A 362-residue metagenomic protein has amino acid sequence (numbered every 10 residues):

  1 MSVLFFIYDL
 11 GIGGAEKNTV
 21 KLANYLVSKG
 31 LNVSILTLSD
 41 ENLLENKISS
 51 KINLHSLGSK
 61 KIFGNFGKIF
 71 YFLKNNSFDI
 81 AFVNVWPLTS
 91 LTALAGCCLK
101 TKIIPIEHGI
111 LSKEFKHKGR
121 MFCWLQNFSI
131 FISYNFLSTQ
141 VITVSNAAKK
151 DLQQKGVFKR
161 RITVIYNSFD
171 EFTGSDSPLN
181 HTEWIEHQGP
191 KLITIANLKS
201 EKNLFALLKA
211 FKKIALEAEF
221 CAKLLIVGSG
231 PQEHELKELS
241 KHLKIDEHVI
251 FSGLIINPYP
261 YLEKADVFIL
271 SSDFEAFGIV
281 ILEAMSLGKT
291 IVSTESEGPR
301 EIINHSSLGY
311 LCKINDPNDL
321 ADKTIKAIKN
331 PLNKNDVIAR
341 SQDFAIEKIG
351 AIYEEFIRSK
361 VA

Functional and structural regions predicted by a protein language model:
F5-F63, A148-Q153, V164, P231: N-terminal strand-loop element at the rim of the active site of nucleotide-sugar-dependent glycosyltransferases
G13-K21, P190-A215, P231-E238, I279: A conserved mid-protein helix/loop that constitutes part of the nucleotide-sugar donor-binding site
F70, F122-V141: Membrane-proximal helix-turn-helix segments that form the acceptor-binding/catalytic region of lipid-linked
V83-L91, E107: Short His-centered aromatic/hydrophobic patch
F136-I162, F169-E171: A short, active-site helix/loop in glycosyltransferases that binds the activated sugar's phosphate group
L254, D273: Aromatic "clamp/platform" in nucleotide-sugar-dependent glycosyltransferases that forms part of the donor/acceptor
T290-S293: Short hydrophobic beta-strand element within catalytic cores of glycosyltransferases and related nucleotide-activated
H305-S306, Y310-P317, I325-P331: Conserved acidic donor-binding segment of nucleotide-sugar-dependent glycosyltransferases
